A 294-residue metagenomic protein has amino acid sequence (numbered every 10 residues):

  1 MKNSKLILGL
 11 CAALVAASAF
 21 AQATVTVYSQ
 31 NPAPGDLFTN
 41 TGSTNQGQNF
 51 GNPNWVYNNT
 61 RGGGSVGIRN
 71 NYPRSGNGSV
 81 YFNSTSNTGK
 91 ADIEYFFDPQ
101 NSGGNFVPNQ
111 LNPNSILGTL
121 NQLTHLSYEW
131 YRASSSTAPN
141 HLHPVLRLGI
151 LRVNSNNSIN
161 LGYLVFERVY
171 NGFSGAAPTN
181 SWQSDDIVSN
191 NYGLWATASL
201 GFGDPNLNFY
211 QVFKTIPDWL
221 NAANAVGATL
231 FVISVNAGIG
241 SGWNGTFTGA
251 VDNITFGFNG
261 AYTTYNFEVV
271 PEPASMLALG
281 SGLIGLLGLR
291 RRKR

Functional and structural regions predicted by a protein language model:
M1-A23, L277: Sec-dependent, cleavable N-terminal signal peptides
M1-K5, P271-E272, R290-R294: Positively charged n-region of N-terminal signal peptides that target proteins for export
Q22-N59, F267: Extracellular carbohydrate-recognition regions
G63-D98: Short carbohydrate-recognition loop motifs
N114-I116, Y131-K214: Extracellular ligand-binding interfaces
L117-L126: Extended extracellular/luminal ectodomain segments enriched in beta-structured repeat modules
W182-V269: Terminal, low-complexity interaction segments
P271-R290: A short, hydrophobic C-terminal helix/tail in secreted or cell-surface proteins
